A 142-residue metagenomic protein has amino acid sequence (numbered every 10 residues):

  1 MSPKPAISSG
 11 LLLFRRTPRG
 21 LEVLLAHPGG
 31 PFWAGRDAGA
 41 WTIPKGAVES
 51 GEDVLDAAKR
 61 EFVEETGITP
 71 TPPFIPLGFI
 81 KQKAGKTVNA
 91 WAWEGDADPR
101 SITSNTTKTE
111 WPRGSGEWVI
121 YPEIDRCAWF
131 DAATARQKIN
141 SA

Functional and structural regions predicted by a protein language model:
S2-T42, W91: N-terminal strand-loop-strand
P18-G20, G30-W33, E49-S50, I68 (+2 more regions): Short, charged/polar surface micro-motifs in flexible loops or helix N-caps
G35, G51, K138: Residues that scaffold the ATP/ADP-binding catalytic core of kinase and kinase-like folds
I43-L77: The catalytic Nudix box helix
V48, A135-R136: A generic structural signal for short hydrophobic patches within well-formed alpha-helices
F79-G116, A128: Active-site-adjacent beta-strand/loop module that shapes the phosphate/pyrophosphate-binding cleft
E117-A133: Alpha-helix-centered segments that form part of catalytic cores
S141-A142: Short, intrinsically disordered, charge-balanced linker/junction segments flanking boundaries in proteins
